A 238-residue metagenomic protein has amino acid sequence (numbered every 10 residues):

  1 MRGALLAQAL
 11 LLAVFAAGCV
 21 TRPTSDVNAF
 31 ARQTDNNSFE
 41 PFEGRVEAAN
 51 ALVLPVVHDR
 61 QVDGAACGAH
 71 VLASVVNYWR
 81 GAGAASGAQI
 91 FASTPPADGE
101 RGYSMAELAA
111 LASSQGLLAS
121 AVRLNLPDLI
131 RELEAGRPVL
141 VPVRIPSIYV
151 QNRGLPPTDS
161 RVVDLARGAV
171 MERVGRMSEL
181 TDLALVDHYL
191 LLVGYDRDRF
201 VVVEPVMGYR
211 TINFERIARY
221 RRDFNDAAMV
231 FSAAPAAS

Functional and structural regions predicted by a protein language model:
M1-G3: Positively charged n-region of N-terminal signal peptides that target proteins for export
A7-A17: Bacterial N-terminal signal peptides
G18-M105, L126, I145, R153 (+2 more regions): Active-site-adjacent structural segments surrounding the nucleophilic cysteine of cysteine proteases and isopeptidases
V20-P41, N152-G154, D159-S238: Noncatalytic regulatory segments and standalone regulatory/sensor domains
V62, E134-P138, L185-D187, R197: Extracytoplasmic
V71, R123-N125, V143-S147, G194-D196 (+1 more regions): A mature extracytoplasmic/lumenal domain signature
L72, V76-A84, P95-P96, S113-S120 (+3 more regions): Sec-exported extracytoplasmic/periplasmic mature domains
A92-I145: Mid-length scaffold segments of soluble, non-membrane domains
